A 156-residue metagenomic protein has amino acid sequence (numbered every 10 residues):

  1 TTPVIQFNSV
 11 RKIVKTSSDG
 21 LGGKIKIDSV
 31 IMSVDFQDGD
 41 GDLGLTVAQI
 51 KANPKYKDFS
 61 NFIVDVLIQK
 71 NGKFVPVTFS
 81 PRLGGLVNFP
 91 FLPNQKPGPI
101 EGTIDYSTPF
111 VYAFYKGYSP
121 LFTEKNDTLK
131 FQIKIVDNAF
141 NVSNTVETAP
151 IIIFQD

Functional and structural regions predicted by a protein language model:
T1-S18, G23-D156: Non-catalytic macromolecular-recognition regions in eukaryotic signaling proteins
